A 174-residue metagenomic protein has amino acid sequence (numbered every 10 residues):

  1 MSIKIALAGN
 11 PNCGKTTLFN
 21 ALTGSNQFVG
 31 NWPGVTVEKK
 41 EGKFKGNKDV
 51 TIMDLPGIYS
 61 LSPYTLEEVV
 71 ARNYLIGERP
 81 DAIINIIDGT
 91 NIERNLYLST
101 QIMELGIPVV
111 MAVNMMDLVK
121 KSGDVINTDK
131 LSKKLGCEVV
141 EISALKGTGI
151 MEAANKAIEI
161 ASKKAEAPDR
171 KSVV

Functional and structural regions predicted by a protein language model:
M1-Y64, G77-E78, A82: Conserved G1/Walker A P-loop phosphate-binding module
T17, A21, V70, E152 (+1 more regions): Alpha-helical scaffold segments in soluble metabolic enzymes
T23, S60, L75-I76, M103 (+3 more regions): Signal for well-folded cores of large energy- and translation-related assemblies
S25, G34, G57-I58, G89-E93 (+2 more regions): Conserved nucleotide-binding/hydrolysis micro-motifs of P-loop NTPases
P33-V37, T51, E67-V70, R79 (+3 more regions): Helical mechanochemical/support elements of P-loop NTPase systems and associated helical scaffolds
G42-N47, V70-V140: Conserved C-terminal guanine-recognition region of P-loop GTPase G domains, centered on the G4
D117-D169: Canonical P-loop GTPase G-domain recognition
V173-V174: Conserved small/polar residues in nucleotide/adenosyl-binding loops
